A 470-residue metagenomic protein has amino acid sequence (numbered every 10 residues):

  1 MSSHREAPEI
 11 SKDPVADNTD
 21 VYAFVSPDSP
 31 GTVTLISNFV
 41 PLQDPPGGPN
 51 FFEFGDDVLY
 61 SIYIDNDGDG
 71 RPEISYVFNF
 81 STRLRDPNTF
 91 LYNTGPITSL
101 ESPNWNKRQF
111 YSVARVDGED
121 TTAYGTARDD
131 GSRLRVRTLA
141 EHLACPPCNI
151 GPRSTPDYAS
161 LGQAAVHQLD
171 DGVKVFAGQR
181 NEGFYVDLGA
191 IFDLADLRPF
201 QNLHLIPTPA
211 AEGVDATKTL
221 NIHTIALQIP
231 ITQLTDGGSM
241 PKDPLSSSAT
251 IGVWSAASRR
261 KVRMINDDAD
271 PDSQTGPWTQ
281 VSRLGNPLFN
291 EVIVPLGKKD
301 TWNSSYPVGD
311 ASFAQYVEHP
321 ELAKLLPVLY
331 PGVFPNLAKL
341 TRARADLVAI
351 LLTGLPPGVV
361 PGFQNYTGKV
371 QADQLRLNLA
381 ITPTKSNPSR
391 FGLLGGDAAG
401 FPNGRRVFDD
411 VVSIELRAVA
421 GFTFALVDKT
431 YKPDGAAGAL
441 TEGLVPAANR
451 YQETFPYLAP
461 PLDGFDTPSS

Functional and structural regions predicted by a protein language model:
M1-S470: Surface-exposed extracytoplasmic segments
